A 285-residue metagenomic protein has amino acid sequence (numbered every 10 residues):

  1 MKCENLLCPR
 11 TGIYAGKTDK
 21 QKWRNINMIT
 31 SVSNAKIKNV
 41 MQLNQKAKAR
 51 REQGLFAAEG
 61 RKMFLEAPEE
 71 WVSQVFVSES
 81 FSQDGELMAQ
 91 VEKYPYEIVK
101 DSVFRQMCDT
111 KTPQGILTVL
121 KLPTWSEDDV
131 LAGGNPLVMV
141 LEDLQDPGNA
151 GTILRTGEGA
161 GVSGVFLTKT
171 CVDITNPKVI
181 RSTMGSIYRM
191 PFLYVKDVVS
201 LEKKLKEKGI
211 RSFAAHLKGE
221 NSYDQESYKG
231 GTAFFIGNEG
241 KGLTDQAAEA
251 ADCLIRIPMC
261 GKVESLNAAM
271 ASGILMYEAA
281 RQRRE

Functional and structural regions predicted by a protein language model:
K20, R24-Q83, C171: Boundary-proximal intrinsically disordered activation/regulatory segments immediately upstream of a helical core
I29-S31, E97-K100, P191-D197: Short acidic-hydrophobic, aromatic-tinged amphipathic segments that line or gate anion-handling sites
G60, Q145-T152, L266-A271: Amphipathic alpha-helical repeat scaffolds
E97-V119: Glycine/small-residue-rich loop that forms an oxyanion/phosphate-binding "nest" at active or ligand-binding sites
L120, G159-A160, I174, V179-I187 (+1 more regions): Structured adenosyl-cofactor binding patch, chiefly the S-adenosyl-L-methionine
V130-G219: RNA substrate-binding interface of SAM-dependent RNA methyltransferases
A214-V263, N267: Active-site/ligand-binding-proximal alpha/beta "capping" segment
